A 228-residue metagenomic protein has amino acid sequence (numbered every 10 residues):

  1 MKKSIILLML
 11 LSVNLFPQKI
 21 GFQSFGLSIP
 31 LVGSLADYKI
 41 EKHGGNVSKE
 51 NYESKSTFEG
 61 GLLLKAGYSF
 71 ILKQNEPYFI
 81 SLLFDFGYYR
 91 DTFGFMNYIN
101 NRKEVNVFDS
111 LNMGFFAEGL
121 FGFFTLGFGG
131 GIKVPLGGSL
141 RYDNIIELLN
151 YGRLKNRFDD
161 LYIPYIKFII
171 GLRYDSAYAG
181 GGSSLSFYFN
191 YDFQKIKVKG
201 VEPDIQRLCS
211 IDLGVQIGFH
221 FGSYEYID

Functional and structural regions predicted by a protein language model:
S4-V13: Sec-dependent N-terminal signal peptides
I5-I6, F22, F121, F219: Intrinsically disordered, low-complexity segments enriched in glycine/proline and serine/threonine
P17-Y78, G218-D228: Short glycine/proline- and aromatic-enriched beta-strand/turn motifs that initiate or cap beta-hairpins
K19-G21, F58, Q74-E76, V107 (+4 more regions): Solvent-exposed loop and beta-edge segments used for protein-protein assembly and interaction
F22, A36-K42, S48-Y52, F158-D228: Predominantly the C-terminal beta-signal and adjacent terminal strand-loop region of outer-membrane beta-barrel
I29, G33, G60-E147, I166 (+2 more regions): Gram-negative (and chloroplast) outer-membrane scaffold detector with strong preference for beta-barrel transmembrane
L35-S56, Y88-D109, G138-L161, I196-R207: Flexible, solvent-exposed loop segments that connect beta-strands
